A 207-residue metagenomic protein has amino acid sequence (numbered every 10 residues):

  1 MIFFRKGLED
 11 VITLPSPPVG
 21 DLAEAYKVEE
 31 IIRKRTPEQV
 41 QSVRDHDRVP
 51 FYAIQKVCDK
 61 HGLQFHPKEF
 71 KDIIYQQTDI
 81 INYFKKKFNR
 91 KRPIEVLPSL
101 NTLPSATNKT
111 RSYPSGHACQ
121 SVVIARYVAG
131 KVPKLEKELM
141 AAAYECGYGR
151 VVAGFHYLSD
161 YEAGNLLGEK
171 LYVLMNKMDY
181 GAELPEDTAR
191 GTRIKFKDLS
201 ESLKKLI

Functional and structural regions predicted by a protein language model:
M1-A153, K170, L174-R193, K197-L206: Hydrophobic alpha-helical bundle signature of multipass membrane enzymes
A153-A163: A structural-propensity feature for long, helix-poor, extended segments
